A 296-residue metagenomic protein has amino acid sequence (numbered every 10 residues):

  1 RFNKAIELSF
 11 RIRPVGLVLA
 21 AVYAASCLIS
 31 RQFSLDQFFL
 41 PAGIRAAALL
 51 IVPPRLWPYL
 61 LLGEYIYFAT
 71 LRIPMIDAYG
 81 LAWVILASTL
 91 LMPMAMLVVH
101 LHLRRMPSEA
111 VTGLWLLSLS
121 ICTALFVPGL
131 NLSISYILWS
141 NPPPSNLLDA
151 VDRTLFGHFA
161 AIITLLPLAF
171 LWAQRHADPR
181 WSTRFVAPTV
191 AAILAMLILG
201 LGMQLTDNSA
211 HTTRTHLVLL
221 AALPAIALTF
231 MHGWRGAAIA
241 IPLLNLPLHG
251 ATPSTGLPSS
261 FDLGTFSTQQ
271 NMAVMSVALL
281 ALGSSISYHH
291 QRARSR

Functional and structural regions predicted by a protein language model:
R1-Q37, P41-P143, L165-T215, A225-G236 (+2 more regions): Short helix-perturbing small/polar motifs within transmembrane alpha-helices
L147-A160, T265-S267: Short aromatic-rich membrane-water interface segments that cap or initiate transmembrane helices in multi-pass membrane
I162, H249-T252: Hydrophobic transmembrane alpha-helices of multi-pass small-molecule transporters
L217-L220, P242-L248: Active/binding-pocket-proximal capping segment
T252-P258: Acidic, Mg2+-coordinating active-site segments of isoprenoid diphosphate-utilizing enzymes
R292-R296: Short, highly charged, low-complexity non-transmembrane loops/tails of multi-pass membrane proteins
